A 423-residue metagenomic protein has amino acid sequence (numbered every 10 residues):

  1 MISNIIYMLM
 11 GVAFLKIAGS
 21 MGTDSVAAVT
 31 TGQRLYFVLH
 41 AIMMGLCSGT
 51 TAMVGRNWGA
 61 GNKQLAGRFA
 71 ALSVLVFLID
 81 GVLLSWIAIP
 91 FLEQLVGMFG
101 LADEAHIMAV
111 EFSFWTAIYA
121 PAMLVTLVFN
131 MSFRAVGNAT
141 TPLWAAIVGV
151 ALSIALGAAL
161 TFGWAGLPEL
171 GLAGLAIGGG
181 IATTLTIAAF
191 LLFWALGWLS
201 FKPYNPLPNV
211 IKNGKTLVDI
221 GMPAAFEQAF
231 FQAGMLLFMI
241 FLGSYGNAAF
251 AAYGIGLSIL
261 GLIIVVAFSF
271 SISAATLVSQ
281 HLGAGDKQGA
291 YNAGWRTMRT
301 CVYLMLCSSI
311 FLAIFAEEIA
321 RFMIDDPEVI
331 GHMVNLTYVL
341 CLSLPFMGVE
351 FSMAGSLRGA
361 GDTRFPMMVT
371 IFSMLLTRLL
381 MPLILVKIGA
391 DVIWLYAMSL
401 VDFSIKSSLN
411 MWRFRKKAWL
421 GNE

Functional and structural regions predicted by a protein language model:
M1, V54-P121, A159, L167-M222 (+2 more regions): Short alpha-helical transmembrane segments in multi-pass integral membrane proteins
M1-L15, W115, G149, A182-T186 (+4 more regions): Transmembrane helical elements of multi-pass membrane transporters/channels
M1-M21, F37-G49, M53, L78-S85 (+6 more regions): N-terminal transmembrane alpha-helices
I2, I6, M10, L39-M43 (+13 more regions): Residue-level hotspots within pore-lining transmembrane alpha-helices of multi-pass secondary transporters
M8-A27, V96-D103, A159-L170, A229-L262 (+3 more regions): Helix-terminus/linker motif at the lipid-water interface of multi-pass membrane proteins
L15, V26-W86, M123-G137, T141-P142 (+3 more regions): Small-residue-rich hydrophobic transmembrane alpha-helices
I17-F37, E104-E111, L172-A173, I177 (+5 more regions): Interfacial/gating helices of multi-pass transporter permease domains
C47, T116-A135, P142-V150, L175-L191 (+4 more regions): Short runs within selected transmembrane alpha-helices of multi-pass transporters and secretion channels
